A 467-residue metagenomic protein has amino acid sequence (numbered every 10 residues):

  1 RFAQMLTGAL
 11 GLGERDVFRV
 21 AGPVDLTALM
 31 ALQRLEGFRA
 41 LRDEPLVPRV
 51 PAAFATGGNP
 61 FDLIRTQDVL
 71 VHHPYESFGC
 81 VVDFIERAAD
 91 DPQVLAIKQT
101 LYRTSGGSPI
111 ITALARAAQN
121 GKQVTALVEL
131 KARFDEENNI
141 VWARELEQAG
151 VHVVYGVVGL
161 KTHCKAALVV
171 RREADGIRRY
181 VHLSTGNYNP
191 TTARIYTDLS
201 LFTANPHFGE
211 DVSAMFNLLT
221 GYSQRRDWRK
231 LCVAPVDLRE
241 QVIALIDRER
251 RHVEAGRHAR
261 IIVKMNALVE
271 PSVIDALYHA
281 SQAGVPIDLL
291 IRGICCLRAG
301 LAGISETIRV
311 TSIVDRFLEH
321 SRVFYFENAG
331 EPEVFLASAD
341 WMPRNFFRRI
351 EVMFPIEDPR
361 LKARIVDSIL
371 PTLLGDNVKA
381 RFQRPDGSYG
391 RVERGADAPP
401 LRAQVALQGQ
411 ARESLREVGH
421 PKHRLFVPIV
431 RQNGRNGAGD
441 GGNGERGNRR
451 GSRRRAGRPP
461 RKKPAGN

Functional and structural regions predicted by a protein language model:
R1-I261, H279-A283, C295-F317, S321-N467: N-terminal localization/anchoring segments of enzymes in phospholipid and broader phosphate metabolism
N266: Cofactor-pocket helix-loop regions in the catalytic cores of large enzyme subunits
V285-I287: Feature marking well-ordered beta-strand scaffolds used for ligand recognition
